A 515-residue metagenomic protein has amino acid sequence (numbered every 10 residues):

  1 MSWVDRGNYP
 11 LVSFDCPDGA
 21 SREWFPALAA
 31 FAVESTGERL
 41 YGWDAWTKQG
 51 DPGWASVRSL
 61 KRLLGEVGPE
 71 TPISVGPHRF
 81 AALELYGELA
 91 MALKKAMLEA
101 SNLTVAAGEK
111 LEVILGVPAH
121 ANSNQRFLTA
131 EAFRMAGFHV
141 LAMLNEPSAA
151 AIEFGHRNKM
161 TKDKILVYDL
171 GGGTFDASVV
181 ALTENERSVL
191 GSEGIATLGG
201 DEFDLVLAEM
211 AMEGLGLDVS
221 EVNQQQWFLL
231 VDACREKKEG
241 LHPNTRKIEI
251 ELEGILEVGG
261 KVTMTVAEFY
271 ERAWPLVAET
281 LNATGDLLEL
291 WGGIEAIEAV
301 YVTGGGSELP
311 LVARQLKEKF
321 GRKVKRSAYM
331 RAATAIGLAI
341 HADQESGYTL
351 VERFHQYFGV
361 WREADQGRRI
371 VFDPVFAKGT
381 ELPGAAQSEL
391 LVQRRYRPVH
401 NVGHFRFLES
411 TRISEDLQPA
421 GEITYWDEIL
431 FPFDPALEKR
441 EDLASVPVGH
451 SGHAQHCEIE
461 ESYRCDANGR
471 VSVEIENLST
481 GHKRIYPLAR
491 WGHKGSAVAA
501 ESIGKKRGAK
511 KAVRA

Functional and structural regions predicted by a protein language model:
M1-P10, H156-L190, C234, R246 (+1 more regions): Gly/Thr-rich phosphate-binding beta-strand-loop-beta motif of the actin/hexokinase/Hsp70
G7-A136, N145, L205-K247, E251 (+4 more regions): Phosphate-binding loop and its immediate beta->loop->alpha context in nucleotide/phosphate-handling enzymes
L11-F14, W43-A45, R187-T197, L215-V219 (+2 more regions): Short beta-alpha connecting loops at secondary-structure transitions that line or flank enzyme active sites
P17, H139, V258, V262 (+2 more regions): Acidic low-complexity intrinsically disordered segments
S21-S35, L182, E186-Q225, M264-A283 (+2 more regions): Glycine-rich phosphate-binding loop plus the immediately following alpha-helix
S74-K95, E99, L256-L290, S388 (+1 more regions): Adenine-nucleotide phosphate-binding core of ATP-dependent small-molecule kinases
H139-Y168, A332-T349: Conserved phosphate-binding catalytic cores of ATP/NTP-utilizing and phosphoryl-transfer enzymes
E213, L241-E352, Q393, H453-E458 (+1 more regions): Helical "lid/coupling" subdomains associated with nucleotide-phosphate turnover
